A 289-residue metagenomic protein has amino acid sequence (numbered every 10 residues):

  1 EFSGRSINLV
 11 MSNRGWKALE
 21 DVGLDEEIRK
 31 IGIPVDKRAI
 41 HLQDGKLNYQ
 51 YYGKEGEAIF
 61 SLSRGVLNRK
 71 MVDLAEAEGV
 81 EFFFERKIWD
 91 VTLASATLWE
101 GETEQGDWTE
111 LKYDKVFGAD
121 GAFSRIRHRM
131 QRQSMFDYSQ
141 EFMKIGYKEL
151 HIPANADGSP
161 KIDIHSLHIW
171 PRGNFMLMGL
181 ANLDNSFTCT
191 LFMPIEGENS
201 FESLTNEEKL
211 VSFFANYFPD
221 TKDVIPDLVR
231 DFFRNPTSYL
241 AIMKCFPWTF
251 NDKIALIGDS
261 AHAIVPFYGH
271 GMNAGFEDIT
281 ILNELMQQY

Functional and structural regions predicted by a protein language model:
F2-L74, E78: Active-site-adjacent segment of FAD-dependent monooxygenases/related oxidoreductases
G15, P34, K87-I88, A122 (+2 more regions): A generic "binding-loop/recognition-motif" signal
K37-L42, S95-G101: Short polybasic amphipathic segments
G45, G121-F123, H270: Short glycine-rich anion-binding loops that position phosphate/pyrophosphate groups of nucleotides and phosphorylated
D73, A77, D90, L98-L240 (+1 more regions): Conserved FAD-binding catalytic core of PHBH/FMO-like flavoproteins
F82-F84, G118, L256: A structural signal for the hydrophobic beta-strands that form the central parallel beta-sheet of Rossmann-like
F84-R86, T92: Short loop/edge segments at beta-strand edges and connector loops that shape dinucleotide/nucleotide cofactor-binding
L150, P236-Y289: Conserved mid-domain beta->alpha element of the FAD-binding
